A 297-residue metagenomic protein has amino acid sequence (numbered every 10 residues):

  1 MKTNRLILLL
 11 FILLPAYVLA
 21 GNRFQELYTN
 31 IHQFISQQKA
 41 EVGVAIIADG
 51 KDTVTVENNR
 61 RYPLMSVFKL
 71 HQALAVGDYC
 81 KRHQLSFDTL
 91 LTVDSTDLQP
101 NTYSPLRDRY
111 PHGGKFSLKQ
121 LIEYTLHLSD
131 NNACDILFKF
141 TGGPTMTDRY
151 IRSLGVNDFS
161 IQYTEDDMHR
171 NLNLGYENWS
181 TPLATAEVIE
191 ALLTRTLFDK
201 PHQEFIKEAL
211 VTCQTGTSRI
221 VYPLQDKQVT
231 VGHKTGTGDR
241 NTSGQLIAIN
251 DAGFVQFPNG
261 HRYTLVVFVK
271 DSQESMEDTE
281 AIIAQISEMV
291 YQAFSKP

Functional and structural regions predicted by a protein language model:
M1-Q25: Bacterial Sec-dependent N-terminal signal peptides
V18-P63, D239: Beta-lactamase-like hydrolase cores
N22-Q33, Q37-Q38, K139-F140, P144-T145 (+2 more regions): Structured C-terminal helix/loop/strand segments within mature extracytoplasmic catalytic/sensor domains
E41, G114, D135-L197: Mid-domain, small-residue-enriched loop/turn segments at the edges of structured enzyme/sensor domains
G43-I47, T55, H71, T92 (+2 more regions): Soluble periplasmic/extracytoplasmic beta-strand elements of cell-envelope proteins
P63-L91, L265: Active-site SXXK
D78-L98, P144, D199-Q203: Short, well-structured active-site flanking segments
L98-D135: Conserved catalytic neighborhood of penicillin-recognizing serine enzymes
